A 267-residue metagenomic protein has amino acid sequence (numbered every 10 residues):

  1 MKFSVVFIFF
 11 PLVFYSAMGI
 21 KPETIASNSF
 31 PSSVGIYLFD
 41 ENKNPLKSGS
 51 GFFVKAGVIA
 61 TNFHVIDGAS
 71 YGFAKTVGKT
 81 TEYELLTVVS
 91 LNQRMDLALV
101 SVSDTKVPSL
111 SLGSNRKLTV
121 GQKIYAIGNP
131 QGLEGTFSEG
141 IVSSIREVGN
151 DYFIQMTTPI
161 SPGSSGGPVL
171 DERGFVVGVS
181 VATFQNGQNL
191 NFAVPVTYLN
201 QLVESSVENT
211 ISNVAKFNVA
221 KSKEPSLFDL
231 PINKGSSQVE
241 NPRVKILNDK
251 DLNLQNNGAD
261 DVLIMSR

Functional and structural regions predicted by a protein language model:
V5-V13: Bacterial N-terminal signal peptides
G19-S27, F73, P108-S109, V176-R267: C-terminal cap/linker of serine protease catalytic domains
I20-E23, S33-A56, N62, E82-L85 (+3 more regions): A conserved glycine-rich beta-strand in the N-terminal activation segment of trypsin-fold
F52, P159-S180: Catalytic nucleophile loop of clan PA
F52-V54, T87-S90, S143, S161: Conserved positions in beta-strands of structured domains
K55-G128, G132-T136, N150-F153, E208-A215: Conserved active-site neighborhood of the chymotrypsin/trypsin-like protease fold
N62-D67, G128, S138, P162 (+2 more regions): Short beta->alpha transition motifs characteristic of CBS
V88-L91, N129, I145, E172 (+2 more regions): Residue-level recognition of beta-strand microenvironments
